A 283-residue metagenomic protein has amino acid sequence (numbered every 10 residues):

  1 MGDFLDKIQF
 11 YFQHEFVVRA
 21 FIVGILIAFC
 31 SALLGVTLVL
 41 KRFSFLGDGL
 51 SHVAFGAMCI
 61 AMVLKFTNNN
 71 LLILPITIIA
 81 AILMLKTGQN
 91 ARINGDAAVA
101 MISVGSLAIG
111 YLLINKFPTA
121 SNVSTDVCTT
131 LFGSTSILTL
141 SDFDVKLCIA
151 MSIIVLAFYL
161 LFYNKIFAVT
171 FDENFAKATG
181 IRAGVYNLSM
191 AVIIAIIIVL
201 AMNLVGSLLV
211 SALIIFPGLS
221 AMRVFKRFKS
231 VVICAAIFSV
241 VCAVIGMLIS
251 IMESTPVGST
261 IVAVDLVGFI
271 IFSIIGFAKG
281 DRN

Functional and structural regions predicted by a protein language model:
M1-F29, N283: Membrane-interfacial amphipathic/re-entrant helices at transmembrane-helix boundaries
K7-F10, V99, S103, L107-L160: Transmembrane helix-bundle core of multi-pass membrane transporters and related energy-transducing complexes
V17-A28, T67-I78, I149, V199-A212 (+1 more regions): Structural signature of hydrophobic alpha-helical transmembrane segments
F21-I25, N70-P75, A97-M101, V145-A150 (+3 more regions): Hydrophobic alpha-helical transmembrane segments
V36-S51, F55-S121, A221-I233, S250-S254 (+1 more regions): Short loop segments and helix-boundary regions at transmembrane helix junctions of multi-pass inner-membrane proteins
L140-P217: Helix-loop-helix "hairpin" substructures at the membrane interface of multi-pass membrane proteins
N203-S259: Transmembrane alpha-helical segments in multi-pass inner-membrane proteins
T255-N283: Cytosolic-side transmembrane-helix boundaries in multi-pass membrane proteins
